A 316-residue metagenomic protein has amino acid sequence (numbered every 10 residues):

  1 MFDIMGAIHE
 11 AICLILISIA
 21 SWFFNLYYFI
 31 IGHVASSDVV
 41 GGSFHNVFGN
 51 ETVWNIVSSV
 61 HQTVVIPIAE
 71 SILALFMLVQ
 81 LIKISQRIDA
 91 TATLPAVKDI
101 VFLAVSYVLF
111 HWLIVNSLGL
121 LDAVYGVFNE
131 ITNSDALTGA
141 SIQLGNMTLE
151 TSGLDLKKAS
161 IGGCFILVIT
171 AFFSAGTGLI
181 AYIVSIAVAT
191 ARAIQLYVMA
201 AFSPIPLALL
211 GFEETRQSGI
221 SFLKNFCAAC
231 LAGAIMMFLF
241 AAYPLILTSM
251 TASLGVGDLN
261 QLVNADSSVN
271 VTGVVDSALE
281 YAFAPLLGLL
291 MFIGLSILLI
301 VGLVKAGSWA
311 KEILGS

Functional and structural regions predicted by a protein language model:
M1-I72: Binding/recognition "hotspot" determinant
M1-L16, T93-L113, G219-A232: Alpha-helical transmembrane segments and their helix-start/interface "positive-inside/aromatic belt" motifs in integral
M5, I12, L16, A20 (+3 more regions): Non-cytosolic segments of integral membrane proteins
V57-I66, K98, F102-V105, A191 (+2 more regions): Alpha-helical membrane-interface segments at transmembrane helix boundaries
I66-V79, L295-L299: Hydrophobic alpha-helical transmembrane segments
S71, L75, V79, Y107 (+5 more regions): Hydrophobic alpha-helical transmembrane segments in multi-pass membrane proteins
I72-V105, F202-Q217: Hydrophobic transmembrane alpha-helix segments characteristic of membrane transport and insertion machinery
A208-K224, E312-G315: Alpha-helical transmembrane segments
